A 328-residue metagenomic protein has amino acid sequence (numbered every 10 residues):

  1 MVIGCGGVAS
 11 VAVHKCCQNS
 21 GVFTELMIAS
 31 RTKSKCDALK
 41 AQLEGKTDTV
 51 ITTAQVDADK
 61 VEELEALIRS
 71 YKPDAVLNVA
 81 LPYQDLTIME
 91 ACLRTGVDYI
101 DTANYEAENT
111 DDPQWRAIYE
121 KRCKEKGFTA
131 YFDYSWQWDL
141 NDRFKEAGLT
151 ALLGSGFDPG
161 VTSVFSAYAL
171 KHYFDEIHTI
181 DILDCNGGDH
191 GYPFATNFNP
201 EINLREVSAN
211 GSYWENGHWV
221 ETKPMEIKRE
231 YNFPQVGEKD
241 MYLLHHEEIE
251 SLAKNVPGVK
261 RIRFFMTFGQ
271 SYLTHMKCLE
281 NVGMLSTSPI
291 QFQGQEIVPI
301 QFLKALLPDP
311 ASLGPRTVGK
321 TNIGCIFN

Functional and structural regions predicted by a protein language model:
M1-G7: Conserved N-terminal Rossmann-fold NAD(P)-binding element of oxidoreductases
A9-V13: N-terminal Rossmann-fold NAD(P) dinucleotide-binding loop
E25-M27: Short beta-strand element of Class I
R31-K35: Helix N-cap at the beta1-alpha1 junction of Rossmann-like dinucleotide-binding domains, i.e., the first residues
G45-K60: Rossmann-fold cofactor-recognition segment
V56-P73, A80, Q84: Conserved Rossmann-fold cofactor-binding substructure of NAD(P)-dependent oxidoreductases
P82-F198: Glycine-/Pro-rich loop/turn segments that contact NAD(P) or position catalytic residues in Rossmann-like domains
K171-N328: C-terminal catalytic/substrate-binding lobe primarily of soluble NAD(P)-dependent oxidoreductases
